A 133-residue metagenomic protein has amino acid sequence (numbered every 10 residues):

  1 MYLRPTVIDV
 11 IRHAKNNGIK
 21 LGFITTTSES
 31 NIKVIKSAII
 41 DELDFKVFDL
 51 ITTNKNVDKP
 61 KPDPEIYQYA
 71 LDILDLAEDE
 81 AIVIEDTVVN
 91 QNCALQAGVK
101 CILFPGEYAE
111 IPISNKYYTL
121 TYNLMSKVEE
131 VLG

Functional and structural regions predicted by a protein language model:
M1-R12, N17: Metal-dependent phosphoesterase signature
I8, R12, S28-E29, K33-G133: Asp-based, Mg2+/Mn2+-dependent phosphohydrolase catalytic module
N17-I19, V99: Short phosphate-binding/catalytic loops that engage adenosine nucleotides
I19-G22, D79-E80: Short active-site oxyanion
